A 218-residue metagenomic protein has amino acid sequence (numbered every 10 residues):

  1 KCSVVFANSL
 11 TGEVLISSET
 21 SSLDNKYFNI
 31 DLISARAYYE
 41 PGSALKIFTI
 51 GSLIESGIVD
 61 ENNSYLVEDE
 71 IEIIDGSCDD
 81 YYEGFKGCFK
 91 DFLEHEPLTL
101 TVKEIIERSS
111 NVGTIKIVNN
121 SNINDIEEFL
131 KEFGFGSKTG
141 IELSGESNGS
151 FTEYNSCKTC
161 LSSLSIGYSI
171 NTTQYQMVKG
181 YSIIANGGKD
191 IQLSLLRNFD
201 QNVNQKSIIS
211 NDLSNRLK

Functional and structural regions predicted by a protein language model:
C2-A37, G51-K218: Beta-lactam-recognizing serine transpeptidase/beta-lactamase-like catalytic domain environment
K46: Short, conserved phosphate/pyrophosphate- and ester-handling motifs at nucleotide-, phospho-/glycolipid
